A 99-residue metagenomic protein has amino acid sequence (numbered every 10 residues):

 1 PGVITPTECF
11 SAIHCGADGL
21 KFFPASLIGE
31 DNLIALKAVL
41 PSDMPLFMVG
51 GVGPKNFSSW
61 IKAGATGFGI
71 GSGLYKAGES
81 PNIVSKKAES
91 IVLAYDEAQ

Functional and structural regions predicted by a protein language model:
P1, I28-P54, S85-Q99: Alpha-helix-loop-beta-strand connector modules within alpha/beta enzyme cores
P1-V3, E8-P24: Active-site beta->alpha loop and helix N-cap motifs at the rims of alpha/beta catalytic domains
I4-T5, G53, Y75-K76: Generic, ordered loop/turn and secondary-structure boundary motif
T7-C15, A38, S42, L46 (+1 more regions): Catalytic cores of alpha/beta
C9, K21-G29, A63-K87: Glycine-rich phosphate-binding active-site loops on the catalytic face of alpha/beta enzymes
